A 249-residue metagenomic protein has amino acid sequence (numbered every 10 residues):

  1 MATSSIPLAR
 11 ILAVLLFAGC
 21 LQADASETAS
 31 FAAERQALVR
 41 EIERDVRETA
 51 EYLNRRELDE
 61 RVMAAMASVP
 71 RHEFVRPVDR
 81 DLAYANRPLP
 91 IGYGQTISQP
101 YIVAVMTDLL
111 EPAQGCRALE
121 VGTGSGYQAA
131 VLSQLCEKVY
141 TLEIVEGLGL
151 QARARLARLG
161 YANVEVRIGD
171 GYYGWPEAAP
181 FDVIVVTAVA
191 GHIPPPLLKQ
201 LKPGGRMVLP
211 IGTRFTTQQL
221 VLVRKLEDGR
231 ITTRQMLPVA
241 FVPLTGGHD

Functional and structural regions predicted by a protein language model:
M1-I11: Bacterial N-terminal signal peptides that target proteins for export
S4, L16, T28-A29, G122: A general, composition-driven signal for non-globular sequence regions
R10-C20: Bacterial N-terminal signal peptides
D24-L119, L135, L150, R158 (+4 more regions): Class I SAM-dependent transferase core
L109-R230: Conserved nucleotide-cofactor-binding alpha/beta core module
